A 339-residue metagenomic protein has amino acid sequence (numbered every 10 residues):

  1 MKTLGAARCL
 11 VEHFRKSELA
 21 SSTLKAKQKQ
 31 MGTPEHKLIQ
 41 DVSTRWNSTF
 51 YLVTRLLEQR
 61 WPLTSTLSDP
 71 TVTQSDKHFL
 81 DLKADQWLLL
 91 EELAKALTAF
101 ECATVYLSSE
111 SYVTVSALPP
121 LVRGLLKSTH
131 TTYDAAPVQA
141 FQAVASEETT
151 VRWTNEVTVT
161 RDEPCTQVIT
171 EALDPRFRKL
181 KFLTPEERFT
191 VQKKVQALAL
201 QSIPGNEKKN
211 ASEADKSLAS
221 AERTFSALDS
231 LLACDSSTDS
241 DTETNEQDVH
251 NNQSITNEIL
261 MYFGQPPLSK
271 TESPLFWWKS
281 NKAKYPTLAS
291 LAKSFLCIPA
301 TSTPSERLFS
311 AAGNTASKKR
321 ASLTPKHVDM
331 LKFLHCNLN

Functional and structural regions predicted by a protein language model:
M1-T3, L10-S17, I39-W46, L80-Q86 (+4 more regions): Hydrophobic alpha-helical scaffolding
M1-Y51, L57-T64, A143: Surface-exposed, charged/polar loop-rich segments that form substrate/cofactor-binding or regulatory interfaces
T3, H13, T23, K27-Q30 (+16 more regions): Residues that form generic nucleotide/phosphate-binding pockets
P34-P62, S109-E110, A117, G124 (+2 more regions): Amphipathic alpha-helical/coiled-coil segments positioned at domain termini
L67, P266-K270, L308: Short acidic alpha-helix initiation/capping motifs at coil-to-helix transition points, especially at protein N-termini
L67-T256, T271: Extended, C-terminal/distal alpha-helical "rod" segments
L231, D235, E243-N281, Y285 (+2 more regions): Chromodomain-type histone methyl-lysine reader module
